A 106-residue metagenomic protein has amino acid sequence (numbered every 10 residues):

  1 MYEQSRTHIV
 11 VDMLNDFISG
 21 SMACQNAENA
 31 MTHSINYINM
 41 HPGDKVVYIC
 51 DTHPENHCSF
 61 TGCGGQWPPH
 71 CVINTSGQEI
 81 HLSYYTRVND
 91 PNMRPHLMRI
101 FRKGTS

Functional and structural regions predicted by a protein language model:
M1-G104: Active-site acidic carboxylates
